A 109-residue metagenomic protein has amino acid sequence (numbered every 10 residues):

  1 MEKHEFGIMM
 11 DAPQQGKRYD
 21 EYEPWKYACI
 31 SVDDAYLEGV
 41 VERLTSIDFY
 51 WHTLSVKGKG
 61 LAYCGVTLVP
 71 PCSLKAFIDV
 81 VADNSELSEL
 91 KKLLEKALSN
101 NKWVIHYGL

Functional and structural regions predicted by a protein language model:
M1-K102, G108-L109: Acidic (Asp/Glu-rich) sequence patches and key acidic residues that form negatively charged surfaces used
